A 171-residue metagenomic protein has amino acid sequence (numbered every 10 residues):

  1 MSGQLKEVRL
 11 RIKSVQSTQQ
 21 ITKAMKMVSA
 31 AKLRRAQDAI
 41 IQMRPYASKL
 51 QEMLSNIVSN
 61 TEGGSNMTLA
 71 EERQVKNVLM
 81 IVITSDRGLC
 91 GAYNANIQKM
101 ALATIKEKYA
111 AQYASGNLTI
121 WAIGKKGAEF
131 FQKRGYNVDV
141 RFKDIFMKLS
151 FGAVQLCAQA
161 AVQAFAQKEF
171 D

Functional and structural regions predicted by a protein language model:
S2-D171: Conserved loop-to-helix interface motifs that mediate assembly, gating, or partner/ligand docking in ancient ring
